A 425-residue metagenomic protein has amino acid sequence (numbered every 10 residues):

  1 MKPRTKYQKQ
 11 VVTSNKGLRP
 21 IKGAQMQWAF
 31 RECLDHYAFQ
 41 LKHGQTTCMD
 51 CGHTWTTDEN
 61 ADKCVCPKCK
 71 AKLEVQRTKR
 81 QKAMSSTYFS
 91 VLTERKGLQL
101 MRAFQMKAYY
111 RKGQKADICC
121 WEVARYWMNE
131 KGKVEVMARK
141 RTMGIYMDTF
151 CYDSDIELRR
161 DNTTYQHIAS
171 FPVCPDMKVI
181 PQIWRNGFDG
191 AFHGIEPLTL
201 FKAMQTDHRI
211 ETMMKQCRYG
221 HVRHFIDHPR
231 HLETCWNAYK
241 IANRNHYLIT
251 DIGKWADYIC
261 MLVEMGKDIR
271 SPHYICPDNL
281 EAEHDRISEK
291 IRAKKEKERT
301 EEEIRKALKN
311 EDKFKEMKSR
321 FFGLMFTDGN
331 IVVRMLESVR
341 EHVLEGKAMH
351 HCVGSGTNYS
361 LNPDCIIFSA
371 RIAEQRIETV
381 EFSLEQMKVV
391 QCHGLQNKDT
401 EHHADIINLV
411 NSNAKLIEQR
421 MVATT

Functional and structural regions predicted by a protein language model:
M1-K309: Sequence-structural signature of the catalytic-core scaffold of metal-dependent phosphohydrolases that act on
L200, H208-T425: Catalytic-core elements of nucleic-acid end-processing and repair enzymes
